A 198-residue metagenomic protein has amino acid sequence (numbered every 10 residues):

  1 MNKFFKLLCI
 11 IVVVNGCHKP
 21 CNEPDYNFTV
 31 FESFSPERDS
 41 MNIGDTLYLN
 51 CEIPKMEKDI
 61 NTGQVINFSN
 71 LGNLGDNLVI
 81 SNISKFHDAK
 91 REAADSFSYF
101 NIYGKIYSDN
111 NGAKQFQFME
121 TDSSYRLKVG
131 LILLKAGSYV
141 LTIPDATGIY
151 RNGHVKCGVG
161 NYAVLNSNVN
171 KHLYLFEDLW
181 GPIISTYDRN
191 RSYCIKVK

Functional and structural regions predicted by a protein language model:
N2-I10: Sec-dependent signal peptide recognition, specifically the positively charged N-region followed immediately by
V13-G16: C-terminal motif of bacterial Sec signal peptides marking the signal peptidase cleavage site
K19-N77: Start-of-domain marker
S33-E37, N110-Q115, Y125-K128, D178-L179 (+1 more regions): Short structured motifs
D39-D45, I132-Y139: A short, structured loop/turn motif at beta-sheet edges
D45-L47, Y125, G137, R189-R191: Residues at beta-strand starts and edge strands
E57-G137: Structured domain cores in non-transmembrane regions
V129, Y139-K198: Glycine-rich, aromatic-bearing surface loops/beta-hairpins
